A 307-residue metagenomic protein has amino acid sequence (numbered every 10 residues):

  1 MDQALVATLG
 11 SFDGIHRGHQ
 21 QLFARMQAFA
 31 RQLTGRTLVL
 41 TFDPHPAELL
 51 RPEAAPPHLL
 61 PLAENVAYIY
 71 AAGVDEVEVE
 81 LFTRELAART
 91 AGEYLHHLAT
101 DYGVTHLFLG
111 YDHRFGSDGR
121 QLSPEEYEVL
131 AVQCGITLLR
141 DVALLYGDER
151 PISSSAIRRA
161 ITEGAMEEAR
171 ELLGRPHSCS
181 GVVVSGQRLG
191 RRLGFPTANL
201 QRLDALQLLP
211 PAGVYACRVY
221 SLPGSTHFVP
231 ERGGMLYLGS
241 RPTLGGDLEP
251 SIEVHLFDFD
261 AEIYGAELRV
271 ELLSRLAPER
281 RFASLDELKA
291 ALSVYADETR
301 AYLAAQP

Functional and structural regions predicted by a protein language model:
D2-P61, A67: N-terminal catalytic cores of NTP/NDP-binding nucleotidyl/phosphoryl-transfer enzymes
R36-L38, D75-E76, H106: Residues at the starts of beta-strands that form the adenosine-phosphate
P61-E78: A glycine-rich helix N-cap at a beta->alpha junction
V77, L138-L139, V270: Generic structural signal for residues in well-ordered beta-strands
L81, Y111, L238-S240: Short secondary-structure boundary segments
A88-P196, A283-S293: Classical nucleotidyltransferase
Q187-P307: Phosphate/ribose-recognition catalytic cores of enzymes acting on nucleotide-derived substrates
